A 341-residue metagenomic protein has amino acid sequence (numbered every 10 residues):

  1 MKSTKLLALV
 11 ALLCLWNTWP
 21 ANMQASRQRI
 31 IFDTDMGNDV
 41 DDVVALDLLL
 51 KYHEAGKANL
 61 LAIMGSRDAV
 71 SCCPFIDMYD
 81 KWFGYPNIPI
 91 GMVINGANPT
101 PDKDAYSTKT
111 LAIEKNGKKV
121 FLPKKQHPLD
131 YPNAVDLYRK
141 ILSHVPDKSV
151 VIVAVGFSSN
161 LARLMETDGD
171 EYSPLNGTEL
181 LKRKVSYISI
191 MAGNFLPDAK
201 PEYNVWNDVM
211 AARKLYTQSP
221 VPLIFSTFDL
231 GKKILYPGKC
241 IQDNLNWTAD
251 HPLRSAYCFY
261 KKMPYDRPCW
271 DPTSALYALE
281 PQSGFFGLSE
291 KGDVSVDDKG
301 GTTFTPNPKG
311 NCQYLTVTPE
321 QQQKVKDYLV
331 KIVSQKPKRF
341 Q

Functional and structural regions predicted by a protein language model:
M1-S26: Bacterial Sec-dependent N-terminal signal peptides
N22-Q341: N-terminal acidic, glycine/proline-rich low-complexity segments
